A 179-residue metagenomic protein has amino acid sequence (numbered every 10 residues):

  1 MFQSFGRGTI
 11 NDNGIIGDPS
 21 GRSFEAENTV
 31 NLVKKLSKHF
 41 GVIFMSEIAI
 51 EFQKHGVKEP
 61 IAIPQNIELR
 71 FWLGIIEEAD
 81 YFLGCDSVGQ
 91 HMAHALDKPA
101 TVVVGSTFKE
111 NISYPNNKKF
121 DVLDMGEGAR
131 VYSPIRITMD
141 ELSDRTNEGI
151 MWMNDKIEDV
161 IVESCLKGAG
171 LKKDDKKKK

Functional and structural regions predicted by a protein language model:
M1-P19: Conserved donor-binding/catalytic core segment of Leloir-type glycosyltransferases
M1-Q3, T29-L32, V42-I43, K119 (+2 more regions): Generic low-polarity alpha-helical segments
Q3, Q65, G105, D124-E127: Active-site donor-binding loop signature of nucleotide-sugar glycosyltransferases
T9, F71, N111, R130-V131: Residues in flexible loops and secondary-structure boundaries
D12, E25, P60, M153 (+1 more regions): Intrinsically disordered, low-complexity, compositionally biased regions/tails
D12, P19, H39, K54 (+3 more regions): Intrinsically disordered, low-complexity segments enriched in small/polar residues
I15-E110, N117: Donor-binding and catalytic core of enzymes assembling or modifying cell-surface/extracellular glycoconjugates
N116-K179: Leloir-type glycosyltransferase catalytic cores
